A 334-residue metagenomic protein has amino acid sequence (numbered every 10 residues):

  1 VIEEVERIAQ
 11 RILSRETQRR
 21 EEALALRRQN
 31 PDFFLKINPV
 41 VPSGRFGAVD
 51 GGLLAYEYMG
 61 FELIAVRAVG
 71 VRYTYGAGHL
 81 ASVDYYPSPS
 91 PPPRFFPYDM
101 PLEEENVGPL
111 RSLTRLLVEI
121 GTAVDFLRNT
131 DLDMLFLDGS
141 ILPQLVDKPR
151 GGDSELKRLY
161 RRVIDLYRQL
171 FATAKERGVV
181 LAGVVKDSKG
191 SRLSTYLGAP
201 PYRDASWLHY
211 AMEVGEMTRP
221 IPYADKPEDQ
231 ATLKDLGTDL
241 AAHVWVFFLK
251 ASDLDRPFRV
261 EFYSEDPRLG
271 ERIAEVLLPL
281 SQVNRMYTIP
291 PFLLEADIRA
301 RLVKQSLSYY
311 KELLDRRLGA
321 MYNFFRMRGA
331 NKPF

Functional and structural regions predicted by a protein language model:
V1-G44, P101-E104, G108-F334: Long, contiguous domain-sized segments
Q29, L35-R45, Y58-R72: Metabolite-binding pocket within alpha/beta catalytic cores that recognizes anionic/polar moieties
G44-L54: Two-metal-ion RNase H-like nuclease active-site motif
V49, V83-P87, V260: Generic structural motif
G52-A55, R72-A77, I141-P143, D187-G190: Short loop/turn segments at secondary-structure transitions that flank enzyme active sites
L54-F96: Acidic, metal-ligating active-site segments
